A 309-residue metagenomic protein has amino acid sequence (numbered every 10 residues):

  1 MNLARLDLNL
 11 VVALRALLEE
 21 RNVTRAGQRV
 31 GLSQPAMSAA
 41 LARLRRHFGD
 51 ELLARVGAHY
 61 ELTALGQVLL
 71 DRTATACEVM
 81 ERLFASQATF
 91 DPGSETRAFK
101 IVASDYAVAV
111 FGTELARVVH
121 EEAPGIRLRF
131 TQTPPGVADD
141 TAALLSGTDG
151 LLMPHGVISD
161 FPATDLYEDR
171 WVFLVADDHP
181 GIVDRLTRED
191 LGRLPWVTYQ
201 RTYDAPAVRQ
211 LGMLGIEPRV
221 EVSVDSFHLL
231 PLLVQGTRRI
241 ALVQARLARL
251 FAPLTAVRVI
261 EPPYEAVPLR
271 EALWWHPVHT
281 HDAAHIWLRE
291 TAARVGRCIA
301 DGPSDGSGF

Functional and structural regions predicted by a protein language model:
R15-Q34: Short helix-boundary/capping micro-motifs
R45-Q67: A short LG(V/I)-centered, amphipathic sequence patch enriched for acidic residue(s) preceding the LG motif
H47-F48, L69-G93: Alpha-helical linker/hinge and terminal dimerization helices associated with HTH transcriptional regulators
T96-I158: Central regulatory/effector-binding core of bacterial HTH transcription factors
A109, G181, P253, V257-G302: A late-sequence structural motif
P135-D139, T202-V259: Hydrophobic hinge/microswitch elements
F161-W196: Flexible hinge/capping segments at coil-to-helix
G181, R193-G215, A245, H281-H285 (+1 more regions): Secondary-structure junction motif
